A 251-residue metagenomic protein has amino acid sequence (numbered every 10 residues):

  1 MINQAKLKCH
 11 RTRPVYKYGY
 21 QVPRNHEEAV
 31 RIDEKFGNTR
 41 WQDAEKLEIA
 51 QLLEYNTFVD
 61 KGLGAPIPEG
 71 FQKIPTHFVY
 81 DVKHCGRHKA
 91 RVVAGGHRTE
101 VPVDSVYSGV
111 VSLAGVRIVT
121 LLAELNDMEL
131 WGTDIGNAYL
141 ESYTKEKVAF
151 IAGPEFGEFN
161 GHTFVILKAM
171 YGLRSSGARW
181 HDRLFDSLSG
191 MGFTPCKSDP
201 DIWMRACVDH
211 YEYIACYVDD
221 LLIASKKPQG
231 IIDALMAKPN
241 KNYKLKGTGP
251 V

Functional and structural regions predicted by a protein language model:
M1-V251: Long, low-complexity, charge-biased intrinsically disordered regions
